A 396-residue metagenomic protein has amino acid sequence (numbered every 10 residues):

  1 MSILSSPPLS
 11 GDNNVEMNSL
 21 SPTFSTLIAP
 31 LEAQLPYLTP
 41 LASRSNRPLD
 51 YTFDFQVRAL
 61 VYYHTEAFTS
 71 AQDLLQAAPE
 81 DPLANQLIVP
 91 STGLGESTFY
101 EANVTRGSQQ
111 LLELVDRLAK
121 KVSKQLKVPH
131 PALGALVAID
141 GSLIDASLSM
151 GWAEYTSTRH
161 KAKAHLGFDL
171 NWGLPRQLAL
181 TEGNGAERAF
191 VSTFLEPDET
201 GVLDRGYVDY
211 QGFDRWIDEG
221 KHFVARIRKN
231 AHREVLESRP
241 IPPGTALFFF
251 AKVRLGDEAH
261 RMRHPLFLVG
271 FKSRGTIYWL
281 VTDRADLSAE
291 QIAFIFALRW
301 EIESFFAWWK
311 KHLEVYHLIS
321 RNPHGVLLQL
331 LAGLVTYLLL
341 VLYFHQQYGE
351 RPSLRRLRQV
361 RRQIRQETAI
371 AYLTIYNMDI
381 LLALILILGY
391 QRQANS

Functional and structural regions predicted by a protein language model:
M1-D73, A77, V104-R106, E113-L114 (+4 more regions): Single, function-defining residue in the core of a domain
P79-V89: Extended, structured, electrostatic nucleic-acid-contact surfaces
P82, K127, A289-E290: Short hydrophobic/aromatic segments of transmembrane alpha-helices and their interfaces
L87-R106: Major-groove recognition helix of helix-turn-helix-like DNA-binding domains
Q109-V122: Short Lys/Arg-enriched helix C-cap and helix-to-coil transition segments that create basic nucleic-acid-contact patches
A119-V128, A186-R188: A short, well-structured juxtamembrane/interface segment
